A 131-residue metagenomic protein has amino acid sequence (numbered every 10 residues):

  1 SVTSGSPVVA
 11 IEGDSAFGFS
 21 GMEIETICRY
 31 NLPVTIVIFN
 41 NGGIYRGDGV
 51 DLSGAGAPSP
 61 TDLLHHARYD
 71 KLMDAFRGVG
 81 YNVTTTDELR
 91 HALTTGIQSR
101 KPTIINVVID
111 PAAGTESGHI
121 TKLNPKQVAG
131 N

Functional and structural regions predicted by a protein language model:
S1-N131: Thiamine diphosphate
